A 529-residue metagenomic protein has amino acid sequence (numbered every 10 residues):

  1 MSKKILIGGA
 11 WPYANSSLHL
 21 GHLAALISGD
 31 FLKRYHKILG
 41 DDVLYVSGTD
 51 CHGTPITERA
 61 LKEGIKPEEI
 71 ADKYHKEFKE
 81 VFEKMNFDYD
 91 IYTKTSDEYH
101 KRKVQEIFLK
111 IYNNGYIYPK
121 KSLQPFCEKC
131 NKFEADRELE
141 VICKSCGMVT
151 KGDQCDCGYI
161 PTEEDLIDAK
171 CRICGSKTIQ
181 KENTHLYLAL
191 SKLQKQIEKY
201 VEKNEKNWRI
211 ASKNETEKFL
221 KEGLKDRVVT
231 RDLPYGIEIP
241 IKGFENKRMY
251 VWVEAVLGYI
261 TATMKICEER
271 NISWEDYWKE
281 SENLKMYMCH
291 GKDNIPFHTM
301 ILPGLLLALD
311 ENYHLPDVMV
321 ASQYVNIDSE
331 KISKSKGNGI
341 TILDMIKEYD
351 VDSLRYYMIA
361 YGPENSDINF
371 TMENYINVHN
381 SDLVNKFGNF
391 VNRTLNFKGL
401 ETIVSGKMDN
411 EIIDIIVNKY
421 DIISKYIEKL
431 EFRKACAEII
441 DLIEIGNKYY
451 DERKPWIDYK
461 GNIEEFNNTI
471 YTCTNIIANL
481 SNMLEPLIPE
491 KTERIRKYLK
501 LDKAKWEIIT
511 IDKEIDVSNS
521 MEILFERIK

Functional and structural regions predicted by a protein language model:
M1-K4, L44, G48, K120-C130 (+3 more regions): Basic, alpha-helical terminal appendages of large translation-related enzymes
S2-S47, Y99-R102, K170-L400, A435 (+1 more regions): Structured secondary-structure scaffolds
S2-Y200: N-terminal, positively charged nucleic-acid-binding surface of large information/translation enzymes
V43, E68, N385, L430-A437 (+2 more regions): Short, solvent-exposed positions on alpha-helices
H52, N338, I415-Y420, I476: N-terminal alpha-helical segment
K110, N114, Y118, D382-K386 (+2 more regions): Structured, non-catalytic alpha/beta "coupling" segments that mediate domain-domain communication and provide generic
E140, R270, F432-R433, N482: Aromatic-residue-lined binding/catalytic grooves and analogous aromatic/hydrophobic interfacial grooves in multimeric
I295, L302, Y361, N365 (+4 more regions): Active-site-proximal binding-pocket segments
